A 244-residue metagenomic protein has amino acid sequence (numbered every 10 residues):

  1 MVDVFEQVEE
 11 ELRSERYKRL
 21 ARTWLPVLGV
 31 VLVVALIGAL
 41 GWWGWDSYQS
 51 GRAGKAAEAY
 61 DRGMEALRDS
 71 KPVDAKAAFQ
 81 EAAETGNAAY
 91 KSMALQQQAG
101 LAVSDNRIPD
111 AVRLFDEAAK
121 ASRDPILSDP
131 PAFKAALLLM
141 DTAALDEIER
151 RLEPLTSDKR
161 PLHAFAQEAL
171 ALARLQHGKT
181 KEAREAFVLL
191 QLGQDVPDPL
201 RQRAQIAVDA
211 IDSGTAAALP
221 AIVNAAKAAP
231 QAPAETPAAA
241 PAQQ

Functional and structural regions predicted by a protein language model:
M1-V34: N-terminal positive-inside, membrane-proximal cytosolic segments immediately preceding the first
T23-P26, L32-D46, Q243-Q244: Short, low-structural-confidence N-terminal segments
G38-Y60: Transmembrane signal-anchor/signal-peptide helices with a preference for the extracytoplasmic
G44-Y48, A83-G86, K120-S122, T156: Flexible helix-coil transition and linker loops at the boundaries of alpha-helical arrays
K55-Q96: Short extracytoplasmic
A89, A99-A229, A242-Q244: Soluble extracytoplasmic domains of inner/organellar membrane proteins
A234-Q244: Long, low-complexity, intrinsically disordered segments
